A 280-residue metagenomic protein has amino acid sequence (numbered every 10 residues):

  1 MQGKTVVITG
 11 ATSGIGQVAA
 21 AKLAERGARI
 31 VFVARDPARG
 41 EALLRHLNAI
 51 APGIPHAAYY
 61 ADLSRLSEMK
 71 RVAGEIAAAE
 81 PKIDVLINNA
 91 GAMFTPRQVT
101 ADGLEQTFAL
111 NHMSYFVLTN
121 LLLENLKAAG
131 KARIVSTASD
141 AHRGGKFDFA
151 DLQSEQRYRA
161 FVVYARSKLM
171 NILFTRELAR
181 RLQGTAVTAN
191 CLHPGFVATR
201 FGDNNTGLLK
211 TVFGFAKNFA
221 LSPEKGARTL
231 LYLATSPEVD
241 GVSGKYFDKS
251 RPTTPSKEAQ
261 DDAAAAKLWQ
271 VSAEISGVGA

Functional and structural regions predicted by a protein language model:
M1-R200, I275-G279: Rossmann-fold NAD(P)H-dependent dehydrogenase/reductase core
L23-A24, E155, K210-V212, R251-P255: A short small-residue
R39, G207-L208, N218, A264: Short acidic-hydrophobic sequence patches enriched in Asp/Glu that either
A109, T206, D262-A266: Short, conserved loop/turn and helix-capping segments at secondary-structure boundaries that abut family-defining
F147-L152, N204-G207, F247: Short, flexible, mixed-charge acidic loops at enzyme active sites
S167, C191, G214-P255, Q260-A266 (+1 more regions): C-terminal helical subdomain
A198-G214: A glycine/serine/threonine-rich, flexible loop-to-helix segment that serves as the NAD(P) cofactor-binding "lid"
A266, Q270-A280: Intracellular terminal tails of multi-pass secondary transporters
